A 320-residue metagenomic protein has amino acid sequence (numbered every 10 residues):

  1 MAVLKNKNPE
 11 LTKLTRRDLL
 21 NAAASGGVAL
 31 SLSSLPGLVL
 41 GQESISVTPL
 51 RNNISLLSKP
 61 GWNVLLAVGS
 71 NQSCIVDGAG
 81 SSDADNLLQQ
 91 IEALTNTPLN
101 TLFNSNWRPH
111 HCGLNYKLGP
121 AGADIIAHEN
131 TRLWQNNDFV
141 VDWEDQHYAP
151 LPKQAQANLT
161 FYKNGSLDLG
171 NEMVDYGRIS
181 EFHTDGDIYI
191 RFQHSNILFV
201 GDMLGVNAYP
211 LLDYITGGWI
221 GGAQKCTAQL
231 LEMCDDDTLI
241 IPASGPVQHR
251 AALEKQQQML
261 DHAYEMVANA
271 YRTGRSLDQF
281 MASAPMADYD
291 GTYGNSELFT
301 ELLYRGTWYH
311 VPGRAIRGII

Functional and structural regions predicted by a protein language model:
M1-T15: N-terminal secretory signal peptides
K13-N21, A29-E43: N-terminal twin-arginine translocation
T48-I91, I190-F192, N196-V200: Conserved beta-strand hairpin/beta-sheet module of binuclear metal-dependent hydrolase folds, prominently
N53, A67, D77, N106 (+7 more regions): Divalent metal-coordination and catalytic microenvironments
Q72-S73, G80-S81, S166, M173 (+2 more regions): Metallo-beta-lactamase
V76-G78, N100-R108, I126-H128, F199-G201 (+1 more regions): Active-site neighborhood of phospho(di)ester-bond hydrolases with catalytic His/Asp-centered motifs
E92-S166, D185: Active-site HxH/HxHxD metal-binding segment of metal-dependent hydrolases
L277-I320: C-terminal regulatory/interaction regions
